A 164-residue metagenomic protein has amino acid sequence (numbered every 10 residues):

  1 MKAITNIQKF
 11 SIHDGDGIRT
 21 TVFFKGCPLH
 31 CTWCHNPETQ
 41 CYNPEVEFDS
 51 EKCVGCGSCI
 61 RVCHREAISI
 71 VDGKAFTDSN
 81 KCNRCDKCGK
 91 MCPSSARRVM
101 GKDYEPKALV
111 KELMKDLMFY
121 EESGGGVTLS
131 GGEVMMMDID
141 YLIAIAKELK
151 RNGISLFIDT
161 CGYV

Functional and structural regions predicted by a protein language model:
M1-A3: Extreme N-terminal starter segment of soluble prokaryotic enzymes
T5-S58, A75-R84: N-terminal pre-triad scaffold of radical SAM enzymes
Y42-V164: Conserved Radical SAM active-site core
